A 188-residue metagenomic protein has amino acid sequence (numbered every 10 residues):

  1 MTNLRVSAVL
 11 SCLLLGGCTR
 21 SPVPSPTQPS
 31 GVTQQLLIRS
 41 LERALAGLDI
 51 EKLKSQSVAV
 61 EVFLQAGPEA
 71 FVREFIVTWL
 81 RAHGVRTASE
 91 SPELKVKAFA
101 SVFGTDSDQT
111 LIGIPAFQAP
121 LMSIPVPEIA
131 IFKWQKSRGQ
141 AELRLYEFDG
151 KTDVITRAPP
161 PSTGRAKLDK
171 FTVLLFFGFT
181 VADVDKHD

Functional and structural regions predicted by a protein language model:
M1-R5: Positively charged n-region of N-terminal signal peptides that target proteins for export
S7-G16: Bacterial N-terminal signal peptides
C12, S57, E93-K95: A residue-level signal for beta-strand positions that form part of recognition/binding surfaces within mature
L14-L15, E51, T105: Hydrophobic alpha-helical elements and their junctions with loops/disorder across both membrane and soluble proteins
C18-V85, L174, T180-D188: A structural "domain/chain start" motif
T78, A82-R86, E90-I155, S162-D188: Surface-exposed short loop/turn segments
